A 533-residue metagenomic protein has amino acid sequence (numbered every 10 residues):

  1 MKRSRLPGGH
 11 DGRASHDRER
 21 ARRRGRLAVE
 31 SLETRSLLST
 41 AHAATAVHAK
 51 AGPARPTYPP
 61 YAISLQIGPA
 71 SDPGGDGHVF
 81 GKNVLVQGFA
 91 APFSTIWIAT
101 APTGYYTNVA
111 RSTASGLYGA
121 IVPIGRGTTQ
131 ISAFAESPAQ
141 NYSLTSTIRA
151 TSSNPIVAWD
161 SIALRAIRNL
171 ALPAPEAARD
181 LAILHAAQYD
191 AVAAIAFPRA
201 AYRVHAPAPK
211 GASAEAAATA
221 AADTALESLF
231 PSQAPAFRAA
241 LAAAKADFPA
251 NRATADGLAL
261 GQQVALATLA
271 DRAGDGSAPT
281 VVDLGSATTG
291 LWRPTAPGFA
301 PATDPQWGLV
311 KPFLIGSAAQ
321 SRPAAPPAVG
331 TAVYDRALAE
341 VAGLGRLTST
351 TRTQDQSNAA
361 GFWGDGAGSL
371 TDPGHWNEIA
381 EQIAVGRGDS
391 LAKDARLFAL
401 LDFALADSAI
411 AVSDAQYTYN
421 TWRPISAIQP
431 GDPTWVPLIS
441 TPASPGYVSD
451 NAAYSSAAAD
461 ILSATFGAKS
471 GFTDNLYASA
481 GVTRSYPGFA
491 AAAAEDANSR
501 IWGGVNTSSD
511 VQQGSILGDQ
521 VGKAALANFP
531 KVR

Functional and structural regions predicted by a protein language model:
M1-A54: Subset of Sec-pathway N-terminal targeting signals
R23, S71, T103-G104, S440 (+1 more regions): N-terminal hydrophobic alpha-helix used for membrane targeting or insertion
A28, P92, V264: Residues that flank catalytic or metal-binding motifs in active/ligand-binding sites
L38-S64, T151-S161: Boundary/junction segments of secreted and surface-exposed precursor proteins
T40, I96, A139-N141, V192 (+1 more regions): Residue-level signal for secondary-structure boundary sites
A51-A150: Ser/Thr-rich low-complexity repeats and stalk/linker segments
T151-R533: Acidic/polar surface patches and capping/hinge elements
